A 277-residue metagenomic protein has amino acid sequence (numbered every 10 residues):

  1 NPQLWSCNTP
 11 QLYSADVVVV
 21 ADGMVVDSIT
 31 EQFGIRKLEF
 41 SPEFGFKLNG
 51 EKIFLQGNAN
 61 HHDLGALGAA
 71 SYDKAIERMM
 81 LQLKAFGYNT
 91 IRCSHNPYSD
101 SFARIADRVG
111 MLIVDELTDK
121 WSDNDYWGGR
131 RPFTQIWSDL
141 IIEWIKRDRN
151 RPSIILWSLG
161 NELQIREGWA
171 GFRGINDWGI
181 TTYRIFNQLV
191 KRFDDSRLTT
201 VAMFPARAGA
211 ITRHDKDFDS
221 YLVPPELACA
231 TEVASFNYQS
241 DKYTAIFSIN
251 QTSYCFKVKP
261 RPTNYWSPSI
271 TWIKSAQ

Functional and structural regions predicted by a protein language model:
N1-I105, V109-I113, L140, N150 (+5 more regions): Secreted/periplasmic carbohydrate-active enzymes, especially glycoside hydrolases
M80-Q82, T90-Q277: Substrate-binding/catalytic cleft of secreted carbohydrate-active enzymes, primarily glycoside hydrolases
